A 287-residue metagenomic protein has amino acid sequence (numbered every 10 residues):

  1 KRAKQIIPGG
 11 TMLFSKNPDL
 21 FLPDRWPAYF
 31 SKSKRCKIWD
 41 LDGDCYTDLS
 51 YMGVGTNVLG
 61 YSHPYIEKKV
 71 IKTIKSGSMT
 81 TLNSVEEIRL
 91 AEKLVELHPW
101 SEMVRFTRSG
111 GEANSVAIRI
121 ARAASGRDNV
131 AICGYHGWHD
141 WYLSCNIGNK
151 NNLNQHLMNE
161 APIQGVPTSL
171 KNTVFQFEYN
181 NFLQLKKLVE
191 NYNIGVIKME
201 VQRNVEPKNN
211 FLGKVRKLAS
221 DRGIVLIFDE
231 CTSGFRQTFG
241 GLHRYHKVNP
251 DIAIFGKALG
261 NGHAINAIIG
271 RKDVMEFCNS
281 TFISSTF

Functional and structural regions predicted by a protein language model:
K1-F287: Conserved N-terminal phosphate-binding loop of PLP-dependent enzymes in the Aspartate aminotransferase
